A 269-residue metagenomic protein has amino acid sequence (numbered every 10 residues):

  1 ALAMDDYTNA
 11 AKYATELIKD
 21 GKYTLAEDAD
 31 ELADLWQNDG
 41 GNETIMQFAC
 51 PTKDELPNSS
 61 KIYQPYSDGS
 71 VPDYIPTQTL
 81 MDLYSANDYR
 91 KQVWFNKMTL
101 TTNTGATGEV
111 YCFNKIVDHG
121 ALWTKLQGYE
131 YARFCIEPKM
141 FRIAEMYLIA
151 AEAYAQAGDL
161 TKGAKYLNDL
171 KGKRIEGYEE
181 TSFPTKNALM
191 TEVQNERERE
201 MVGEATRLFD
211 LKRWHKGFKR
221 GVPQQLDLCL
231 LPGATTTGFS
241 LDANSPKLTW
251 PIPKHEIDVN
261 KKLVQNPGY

Functional and structural regions predicted by a protein language model:
A1-I62, P72, Y84-Y269: Acidic/polar-rich alpha-helix caps and helix-coil junctions
P76: Periplasmic/extracellular electron-transfer cofactor-ligation site, primarily the c-type cytochrome heme-c attachment
